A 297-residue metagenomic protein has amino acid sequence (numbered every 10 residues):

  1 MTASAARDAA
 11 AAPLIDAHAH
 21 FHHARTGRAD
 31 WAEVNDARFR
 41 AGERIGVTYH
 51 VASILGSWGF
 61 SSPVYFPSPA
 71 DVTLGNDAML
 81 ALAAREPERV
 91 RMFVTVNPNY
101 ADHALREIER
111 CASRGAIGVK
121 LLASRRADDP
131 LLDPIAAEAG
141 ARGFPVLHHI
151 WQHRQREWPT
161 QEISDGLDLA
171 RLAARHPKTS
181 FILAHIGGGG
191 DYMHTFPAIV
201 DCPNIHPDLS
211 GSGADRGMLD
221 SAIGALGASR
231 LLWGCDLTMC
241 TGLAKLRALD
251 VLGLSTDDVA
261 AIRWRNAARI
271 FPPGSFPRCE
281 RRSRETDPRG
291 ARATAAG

Functional and structural regions predicted by a protein language model:
M1-A19, T26-H50, S221, A225-R230 (+1 more regions): Mid-to-C-terminal alpha-helical segments outside catalytic/metal-binding sites
L14-A17, V51-S53, F93-V94, K120 (+3 more regions): Active-site neighborhood of phospho(di)ester-bond hydrolases with catalytic His/Asp-centered motifs
H18, G42, M79, C111 (+6 more regions): Conserved, mostly hydrophobic/aromatic
F21-E33, F60-A70: Acidic/histidine-rich helix-loop elements that form or flank divalent-metal/phosphate-binding sites at the catalytic
H22-A24, S57-F60, P98-D102, R126-A127 (+4 more regions): Active-site environment of divalent metal-dependent phosphoester hydrolases
A37-Y65, V90-T95, A116-K120, S124: Divalent metal-dependent hydrolysis catalytic cores, especially in the metallo-beta-lactamase
F66-R154: Active-site gating/metal-coordination segments in enzymes
A116-G118, P130-L232, C279-E280: Catalytic pocket-lining loop regions of alpha/beta-barrel enzymes, especially the amidohydrolase/enolase/GH5 lineages
